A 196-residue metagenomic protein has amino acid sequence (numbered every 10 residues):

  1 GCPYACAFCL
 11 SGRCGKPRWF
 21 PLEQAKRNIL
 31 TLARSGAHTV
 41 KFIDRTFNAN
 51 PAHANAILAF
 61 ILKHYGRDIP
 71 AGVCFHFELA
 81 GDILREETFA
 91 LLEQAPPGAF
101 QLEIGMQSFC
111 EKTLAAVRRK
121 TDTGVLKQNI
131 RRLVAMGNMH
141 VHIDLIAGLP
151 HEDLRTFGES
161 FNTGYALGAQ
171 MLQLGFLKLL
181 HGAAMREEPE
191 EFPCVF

Functional and structural regions predicted by a protein language model:
G1-A135: Radical SAM [4Fe-4S] cluster-binding motif and immediate context
R45-T46, L145, L149: Active-site metal-binding loops of divalent metal-dependent hydrolases
P51-A52, K112-V117, A147-R155, G168-F196: Flexible glycine/acidic-rich beta-alpha junction loops that bind and position SAM and/or redox cofactors in anaerobic
L58-F60, S160, P189-P193: Short, hinge-like loop/turn segments at secondary-structure boundaries
E87-L92, P150-A166: Catalytic cores of alpha/beta
M139-I143: C-terminal EAL-domain catalytic cores of bacterial cyclic di-GMP phosphodiesterases
